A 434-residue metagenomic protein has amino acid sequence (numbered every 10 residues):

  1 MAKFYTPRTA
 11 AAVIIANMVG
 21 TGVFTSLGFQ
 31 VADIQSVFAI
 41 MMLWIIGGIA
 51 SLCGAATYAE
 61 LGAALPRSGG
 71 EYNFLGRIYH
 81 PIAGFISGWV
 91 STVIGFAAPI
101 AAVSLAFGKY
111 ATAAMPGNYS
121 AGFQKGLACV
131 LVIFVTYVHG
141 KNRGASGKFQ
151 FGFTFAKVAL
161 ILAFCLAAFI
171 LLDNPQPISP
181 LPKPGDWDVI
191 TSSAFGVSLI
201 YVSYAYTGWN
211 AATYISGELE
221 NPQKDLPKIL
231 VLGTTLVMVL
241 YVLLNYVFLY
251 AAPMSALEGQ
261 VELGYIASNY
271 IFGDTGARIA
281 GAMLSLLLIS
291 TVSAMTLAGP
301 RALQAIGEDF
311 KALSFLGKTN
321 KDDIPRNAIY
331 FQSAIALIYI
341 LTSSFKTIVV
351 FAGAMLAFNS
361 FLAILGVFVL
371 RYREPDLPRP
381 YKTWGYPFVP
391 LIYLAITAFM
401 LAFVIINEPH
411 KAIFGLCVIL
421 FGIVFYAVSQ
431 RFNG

Functional and structural regions predicted by a protein language model:
M1, Y72-R77, S104-L127, L160 (+4 more regions): Helix-loop-helix connectors at the membrane interface of multi-pass transporters/channels
M1-A2, M41, N118-F123, G152-G281 (+1 more regions): Helix-loop-helix junctions that connect adjacent transmembrane segments in multi-pass membrane transporters
M1-F38, S51-L52, A56, R67-S68 (+5 more regions): Membrane-interface "cap" regions at the ends of multi-pass membrane proteins
L52-V132, T136-G140, A145, L284-A305 (+1 more regions): Hydrophobic transmembrane alpha-helices that form the core helical bundles of multi-pass secondary transporters
N73-F74, H80, T112-N118, S198 (+3 more regions): TM-loop-TM module centered on a large, flexible mid-protein loop between adjacent transmembrane helices in multi-pass
G122-P175, T207, L230-V231, A352-L362 (+2 more regions): Membrane-interface loop-to-helix entry segments
L160-A163, M295, L303, A352-R379 (+2 more regions): Hydrophobic alpha-helical segments of multi-pass membrane transport proteins
F315-R326, S360-K411, F432: C-terminal membrane-solvent junction of multi-pass transporters and transport-like membrane proteins
